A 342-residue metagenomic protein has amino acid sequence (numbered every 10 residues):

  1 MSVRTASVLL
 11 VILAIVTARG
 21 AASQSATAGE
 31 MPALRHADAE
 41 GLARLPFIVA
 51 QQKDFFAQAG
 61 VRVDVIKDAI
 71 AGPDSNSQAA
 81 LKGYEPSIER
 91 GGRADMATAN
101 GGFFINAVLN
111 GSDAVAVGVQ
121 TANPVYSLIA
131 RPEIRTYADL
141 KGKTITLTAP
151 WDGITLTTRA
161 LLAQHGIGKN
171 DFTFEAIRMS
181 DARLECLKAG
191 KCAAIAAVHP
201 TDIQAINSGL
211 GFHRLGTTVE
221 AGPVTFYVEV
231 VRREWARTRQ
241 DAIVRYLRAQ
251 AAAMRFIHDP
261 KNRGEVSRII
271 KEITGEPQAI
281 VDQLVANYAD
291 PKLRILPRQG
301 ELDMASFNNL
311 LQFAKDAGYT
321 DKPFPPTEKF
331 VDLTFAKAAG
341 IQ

Functional and structural regions predicted by a protein language model:
M1-M31, G340-Q342: Short, low-complexity disordered leader/linker segments with a strong preference for bacterial N-terminal type II
S25-R178, R183-C186, A193-H199, R214-L215 (+1 more regions): Short, glycine-/small- and polar/acidic-enriched structural segments that line small-molecule recognition paths
D54, G92, G190-C192, G209 (+2 more regions): Short glycine-centered helix-capping/turn motifs at secondary-structure transition points
P73-D74, K188-K191, N287-M304, K337-Q342: Short amphipathic alpha-helical segments at helix boundaries and their inter-helical linkers
G102, D181-T274: Pocket-lining segment of extracytoplasmic ligand-binding domains
G142, N207, D332: Phosphate-coordinating loops and pocket residues in cytosolic domains that bind phosphorylated ligands
R237-D321: Secondary-structure end/capping motifs
N308-Q342: Conserved C-terminal helix/tail region of periplasmic/extracytoplasmic solute-binding proteins
